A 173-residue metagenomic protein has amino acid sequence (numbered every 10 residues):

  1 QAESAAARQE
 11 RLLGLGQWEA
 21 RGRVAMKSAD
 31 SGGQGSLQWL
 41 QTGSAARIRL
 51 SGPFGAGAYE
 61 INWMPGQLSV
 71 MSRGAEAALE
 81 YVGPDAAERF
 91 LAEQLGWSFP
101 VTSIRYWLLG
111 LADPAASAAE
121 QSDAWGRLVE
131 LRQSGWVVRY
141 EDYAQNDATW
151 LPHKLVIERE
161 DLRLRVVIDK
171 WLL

Functional and structural regions predicted by a protein language model:
Q1-S36, W171: N-terminal leader/targeting segments and the immediate start of mature chains
L15, E19, G32-Q34, G43-A45 (+3 more regions): Extracytoplasmic
A25-K27, S51, M71-R73, V156-E158: A generic structural motif
S28-G32, P53-A58, E160-D161: Solvent-exposed loop/turn segments connecting transmembrane beta-strands in outer-membrane beta-barrel proteins
S36-L40, I61-W63, E141-Q145: Extended lipid/amphipathic-ligand handling interfaces
S44-S98: An acidic-aromatic
L109-L173: Gly/Pro-enriched, hydrophobic low-complexity segments that function as extracytoplasmic propeptides/linkers
